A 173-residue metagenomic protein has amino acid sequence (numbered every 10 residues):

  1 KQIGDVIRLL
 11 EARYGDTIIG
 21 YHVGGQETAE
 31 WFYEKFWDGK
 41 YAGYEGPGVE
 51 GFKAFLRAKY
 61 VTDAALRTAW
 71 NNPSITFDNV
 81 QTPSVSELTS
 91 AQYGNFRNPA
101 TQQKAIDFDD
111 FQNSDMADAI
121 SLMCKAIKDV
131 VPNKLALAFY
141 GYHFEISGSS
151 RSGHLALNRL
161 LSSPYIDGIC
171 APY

Functional and structural regions predicted by a protein language model:
K1-I166, P172: Polysaccharide-binding and catalytic clefts of secreted carbohydrate-active enzymes
